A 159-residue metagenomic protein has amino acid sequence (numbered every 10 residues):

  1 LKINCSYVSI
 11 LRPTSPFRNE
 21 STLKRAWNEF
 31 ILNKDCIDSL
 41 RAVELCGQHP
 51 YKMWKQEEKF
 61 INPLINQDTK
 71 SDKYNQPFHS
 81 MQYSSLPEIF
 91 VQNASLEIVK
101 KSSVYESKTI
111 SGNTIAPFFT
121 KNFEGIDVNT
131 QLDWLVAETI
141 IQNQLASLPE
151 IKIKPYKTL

Functional and structural regions predicted by a protein language model:
L1-S6, I31-D35: Glycine-rich phosphate-binding loop signature in dinucleotide/nucleotide-binding domains
K2, A42-C46, P149-I153: A short, aromatic/hydrophobic, helix- or strand-capping loop or linear motif that either lines the entrance/gate
I3-P16: Short beta-strand-to-loop acidic/aromatic patch adjacent to the donor-nucleotide binding site
P16-T114, F119-T120: Conserved core of the sugar-phosphate nucleotidyltransferase
P87-L159: Conserved alpha/beta core of the MobA/IspD/sugar-nucleotide pyrophosphorylase nucleotidyltransferase superfamily
